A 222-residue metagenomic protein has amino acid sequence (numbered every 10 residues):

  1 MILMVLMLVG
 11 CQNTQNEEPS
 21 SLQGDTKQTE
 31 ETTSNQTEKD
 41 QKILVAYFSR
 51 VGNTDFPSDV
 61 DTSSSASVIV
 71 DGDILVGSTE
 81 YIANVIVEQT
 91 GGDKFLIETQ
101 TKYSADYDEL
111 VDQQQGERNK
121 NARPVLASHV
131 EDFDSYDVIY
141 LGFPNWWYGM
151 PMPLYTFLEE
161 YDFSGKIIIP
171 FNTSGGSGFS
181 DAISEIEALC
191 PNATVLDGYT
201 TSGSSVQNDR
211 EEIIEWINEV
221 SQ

Functional and structural regions predicted by a protein language model:
M1-L3: Sec-dependent N-terminal signal peptides
M7-G10: C-terminal motif of bacterial Sec signal peptides marking the signal peptidase cleavage site
Q12, E18, L22-Y136, Y148 (+1 more regions): N-terminal beta1-alpha1-beta2 submodule of the flavodoxin-like/Rossmannoid cofactor-binding fold
T54-F56, G149-P151, G178-D181, S205-D209: Extracytoplasmic/secreted cell-surface and envelope-processing proteins
A66-V76, L141-P144, P170-G175, S202-S204: Second-shell loop/turn segments in exported
E80-N84, E88, M152, S184 (+2 more regions): Solvent-exposed, polar/charged alpha-helical surfaces in well-ordered, non-transmembrane soluble domains, broadly
S104-T194: Helix-loop-strand module that forms the ligand-binding subsite of alpha/beta enzymes
T194-Q222: Glycine-rich phosphate/pyrophosphate-binding loop and the adjoining helix
